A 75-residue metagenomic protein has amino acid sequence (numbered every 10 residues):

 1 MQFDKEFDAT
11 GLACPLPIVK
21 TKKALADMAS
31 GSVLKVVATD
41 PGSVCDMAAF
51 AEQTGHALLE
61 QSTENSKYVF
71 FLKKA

Functional and structural regions predicted by a protein language model:
M1-M28: An N-terminal amphipathic alpha-helical segment
D4-E6, G31-K35, K67-V69: Intrinsic-disorder/low-complexity, polar/charged segments enriched in Ser/Thr/Lys/Arg/Asp/Glu/Gln
T10-L12, T39, K73-A75: Generic beta-structure capping elements
K20-H56: Amphipathic, hydrophobic secondary-structure cores in small proteins
A48-A75: C-terminal structural segments of small proteins and small subunits
